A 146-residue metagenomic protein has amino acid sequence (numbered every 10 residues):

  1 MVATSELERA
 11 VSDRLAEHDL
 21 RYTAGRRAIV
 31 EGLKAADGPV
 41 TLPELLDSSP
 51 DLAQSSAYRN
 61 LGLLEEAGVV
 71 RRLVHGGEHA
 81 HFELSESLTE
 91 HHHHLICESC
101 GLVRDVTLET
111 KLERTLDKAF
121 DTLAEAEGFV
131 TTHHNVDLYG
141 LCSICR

Functional and structural regions predicted by a protein language model:
S5-D19: Short, Lys/Arg-enriched N-terminal segment that forms or immediately precedes the first helix of a structured domain
Y22-A24, A36-T41: Short capping segments at the starts of secondary-structure elements
R27-G32: Pre-recognition alpha-helix immediately N-terminal to the DNA-recognition helix within helix-turn-helix or winged-helix
E44-S48: A short acidic, leucine-rich amphipathic alpha-helix
S56: Residues in the helix-turn-helix
L61-G62: Short, hydrophobic-biased segments on the C-terminal half of alpha helices that form "recognition helices"
A67-R146: Non-DNA-binding regulatory cores of transcription-related proteins, predominantly C-terminal effector-binding
